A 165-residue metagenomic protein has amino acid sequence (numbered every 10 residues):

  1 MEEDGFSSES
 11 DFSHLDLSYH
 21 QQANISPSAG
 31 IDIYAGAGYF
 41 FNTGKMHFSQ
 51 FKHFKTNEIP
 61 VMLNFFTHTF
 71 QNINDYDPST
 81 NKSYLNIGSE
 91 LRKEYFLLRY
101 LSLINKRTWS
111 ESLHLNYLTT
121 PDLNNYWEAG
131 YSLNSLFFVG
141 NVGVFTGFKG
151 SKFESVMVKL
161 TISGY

Functional and structural regions predicted by a protein language model:
M1-G5, Q21, A37-T43, K93-Y95 (+4 more regions): Transmembrane beta-strands of outer-membrane beta-barrel pores
M1-L101: C-terminal outer-membrane beta-barrel translocator/porin domains of Gram-negative envelope proteins and their
S13, P27-I33, S83-L85, R107-L113 (+3 more regions): Outer-envelope beta-barrel architecture signal
H47-I59, F65-F66, L113-L115, N125-S132 (+1 more regions): Hydrophobic alpha-helical membrane segments
I87-S89, E154-Y165: Outer-membrane beta-barrel "beta-signal"
S89, L133, V142: Hydrophobic, well-ordered secondary-structure elements that form the walls of internal hydrophobic environments
E90, E94-Y131: Outer-membrane beta-barrel transmembrane domain signature
